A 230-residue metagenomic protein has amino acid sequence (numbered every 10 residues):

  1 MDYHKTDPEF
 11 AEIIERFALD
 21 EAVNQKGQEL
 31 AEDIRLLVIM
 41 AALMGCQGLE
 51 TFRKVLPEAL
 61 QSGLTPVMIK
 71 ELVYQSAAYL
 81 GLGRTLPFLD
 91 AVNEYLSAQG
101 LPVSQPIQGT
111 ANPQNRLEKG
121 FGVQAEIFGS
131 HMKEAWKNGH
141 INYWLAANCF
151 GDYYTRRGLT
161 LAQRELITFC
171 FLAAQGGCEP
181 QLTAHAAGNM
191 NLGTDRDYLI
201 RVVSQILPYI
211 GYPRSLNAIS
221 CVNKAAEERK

Functional and structural regions predicted by a protein language model:
M1-I34, G45-Q61, R84-A162, N191 (+2 more regions): Acidic, glycine/proline-rich low-complexity segments that act as flexible tails and inter-domain linkers
I34-L43, L72-V73, Q163-A173, L182 (+1 more regions): Short, structured motif recognition centered on aromatic/hydrophobic residues
I39-E50, G177: Alpha-helical bundle segments that constitute or directly flank the non-heme di-iron/ferroxidase center
R53-V55, E179-A187: Short conserved catalytic/interaction loops centered on acidic-Pro-aromatic/His motifs
L64-M68: Winged helix-turn-helix DNA-binding recognition segment
E71, L80-G83: Substrate/cofactor-recognition hotspot
S76: Glycine/small-residue-rich loop that forms an oxyanion/phosphate-binding "nest" at active or ligand-binding sites
G188-L199: C-terminal structured interaction module
